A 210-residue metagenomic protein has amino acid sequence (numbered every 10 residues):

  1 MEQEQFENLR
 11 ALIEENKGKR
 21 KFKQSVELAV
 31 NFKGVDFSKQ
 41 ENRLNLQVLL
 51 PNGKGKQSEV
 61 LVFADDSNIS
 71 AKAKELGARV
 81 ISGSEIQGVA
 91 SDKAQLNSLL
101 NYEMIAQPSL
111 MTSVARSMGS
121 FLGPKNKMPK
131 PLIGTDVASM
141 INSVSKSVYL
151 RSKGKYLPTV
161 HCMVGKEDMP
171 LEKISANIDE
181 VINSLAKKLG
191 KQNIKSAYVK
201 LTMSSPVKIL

Functional and structural regions predicted by a protein language model:
N16-A71, D92-K93: Translation machinery proteins
F22-S25, K188-Y198: Flexible, glycine/charged-enriched surface loops at secondary-structure junctions
S25, K33, D65-S67, S84-I86 (+3 more regions): Short, ordered loop/turn segments at secondary-structure junctions
V60-D65, V80-I81, M104-I105: Short, hydrophobic beta-strand segments that form beta-sheet elements in well-ordered domains
A73, G123, V199: Residue-level signature of catalytic and energy-coupling elements of molecular machines, predominantly ATP/GTP-dependent
G83-D179: Long, charge-patterned amphipathic alpha-helical coiled-coil/hairpin "stalk" segments used as oligomerization
N177-K188: Phosphate-interacting basic helix/loop segments used at nucleotide- and nucleic-acid interfaces
Y198-L210: C-terminal edge-of-domain segments
